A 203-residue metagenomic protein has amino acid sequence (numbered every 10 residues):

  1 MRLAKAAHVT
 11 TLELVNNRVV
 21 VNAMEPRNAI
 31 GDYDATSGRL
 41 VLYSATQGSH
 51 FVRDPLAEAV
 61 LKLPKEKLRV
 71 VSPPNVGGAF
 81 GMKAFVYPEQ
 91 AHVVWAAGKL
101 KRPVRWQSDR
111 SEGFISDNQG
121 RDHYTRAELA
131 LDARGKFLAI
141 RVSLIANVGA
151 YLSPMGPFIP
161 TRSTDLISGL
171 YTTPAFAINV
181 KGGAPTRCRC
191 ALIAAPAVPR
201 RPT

Functional and structural regions predicted by a protein language model:
M1-T203: Structural alpha/beta core scaffold segments of enzyme domains
